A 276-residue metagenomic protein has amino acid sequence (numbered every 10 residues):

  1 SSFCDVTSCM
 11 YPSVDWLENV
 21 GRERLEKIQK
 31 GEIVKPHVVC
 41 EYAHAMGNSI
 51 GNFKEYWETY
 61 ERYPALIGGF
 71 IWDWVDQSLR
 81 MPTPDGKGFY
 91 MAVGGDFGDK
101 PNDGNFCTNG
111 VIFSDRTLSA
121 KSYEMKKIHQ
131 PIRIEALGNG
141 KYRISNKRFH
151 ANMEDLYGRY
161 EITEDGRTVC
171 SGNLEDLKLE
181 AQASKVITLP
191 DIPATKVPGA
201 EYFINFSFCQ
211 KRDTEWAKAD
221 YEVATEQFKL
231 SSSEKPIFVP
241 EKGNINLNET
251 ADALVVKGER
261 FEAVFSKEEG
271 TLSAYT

Functional and structural regions predicted by a protein language model:
S1-G140, R148-E154, R159-S171: Extended substrate-binding grooves/exosites of carbohydrate-active enzymes
G138-Y142, D252-L254: Structural beta-strand segments of beta-rich domains
R148, N205, Q210, E234-T276: Beta-strand-rich N-terminal accessory domains
N152-E154, A181-A183, K196-A200, D220 (+3 more regions): Solvent-exposed loop and beta-edge segments used for protein-protein assembly and interaction
Y157, T163-E201, N205-C209, W216-A219: Intrinsically disordered, low-complexity Pro/Gly/Ser/Thr-rich segments with frequent PxxP/GP/PP motifs and embedded
G172-E175, K218-A219, T225-Q227, E259-E268 (+1 more regions): Short amphipathic beta-strand/extended segments with alternating polar/hydrophobic composition
D213-V239: Short beta-strand elements
